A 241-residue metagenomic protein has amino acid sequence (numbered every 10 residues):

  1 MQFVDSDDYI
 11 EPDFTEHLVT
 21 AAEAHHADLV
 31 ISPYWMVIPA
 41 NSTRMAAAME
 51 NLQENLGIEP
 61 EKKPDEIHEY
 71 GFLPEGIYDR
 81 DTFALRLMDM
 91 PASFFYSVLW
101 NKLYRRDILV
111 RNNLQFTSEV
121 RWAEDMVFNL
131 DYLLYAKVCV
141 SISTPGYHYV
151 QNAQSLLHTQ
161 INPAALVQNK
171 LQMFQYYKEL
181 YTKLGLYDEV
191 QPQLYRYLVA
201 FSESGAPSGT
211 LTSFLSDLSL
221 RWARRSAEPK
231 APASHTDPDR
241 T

Functional and structural regions predicted by a protein language model:
M1-L171, Q175, L184: Nucleotide-sugar donor-binding/catalytic module of glycosyltransferases that assemble extracellular/cell-envelope
S141, G146-T241: C-terminal subregions of glycosyltransferases and related glycan-biosynthesis enzymes
